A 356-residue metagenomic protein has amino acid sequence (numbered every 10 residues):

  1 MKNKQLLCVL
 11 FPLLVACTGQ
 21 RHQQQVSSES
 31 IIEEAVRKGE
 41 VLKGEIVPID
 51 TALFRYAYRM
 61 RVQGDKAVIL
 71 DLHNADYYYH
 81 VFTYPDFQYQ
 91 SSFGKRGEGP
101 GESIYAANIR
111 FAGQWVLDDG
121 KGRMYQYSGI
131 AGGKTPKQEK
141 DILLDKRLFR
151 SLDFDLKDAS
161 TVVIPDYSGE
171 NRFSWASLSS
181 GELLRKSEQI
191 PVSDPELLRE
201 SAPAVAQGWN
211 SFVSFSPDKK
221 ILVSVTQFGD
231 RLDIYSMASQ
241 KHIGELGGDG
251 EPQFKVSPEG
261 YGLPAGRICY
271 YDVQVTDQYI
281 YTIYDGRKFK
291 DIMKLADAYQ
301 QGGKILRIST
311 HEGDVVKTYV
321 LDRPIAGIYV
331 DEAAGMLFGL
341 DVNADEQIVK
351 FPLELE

Functional and structural regions predicted by a protein language model:
S28-F54: A short helix->beta-strand "capping" segment at the edge of beta-propeller domains
V47-Y77, Y281-D285: Beta-strand-rich domains and repeat architectures in extracellular enzymes and scaffolds, especially beta-propellers
Y58-V62, A107-R110, L152-D158, V205-D218 (+2 more regions): Structural signature of eukaryotic scaffold interfaces centered on beta-propeller domains
Q88-W115, G120, I142, D322-I325: Blade-loop segments of beta-propeller domains
G122, G129-S160, P165: Asp-box/WD-like beta-propeller blade repeats and closely related beta-sheet repeat scaffolds
W175-S177, A296-G313: Beta-propeller blade signature
G250-P258, E312-V330: Conserved blade-ending motifs and adjacent loop-strand segments that build the rim/top face of beta-propeller domains
T282-Q300, I348-F351: Short, conserved, GDST-rich strand-edge loop motifs in beta-rich repeat architectures
